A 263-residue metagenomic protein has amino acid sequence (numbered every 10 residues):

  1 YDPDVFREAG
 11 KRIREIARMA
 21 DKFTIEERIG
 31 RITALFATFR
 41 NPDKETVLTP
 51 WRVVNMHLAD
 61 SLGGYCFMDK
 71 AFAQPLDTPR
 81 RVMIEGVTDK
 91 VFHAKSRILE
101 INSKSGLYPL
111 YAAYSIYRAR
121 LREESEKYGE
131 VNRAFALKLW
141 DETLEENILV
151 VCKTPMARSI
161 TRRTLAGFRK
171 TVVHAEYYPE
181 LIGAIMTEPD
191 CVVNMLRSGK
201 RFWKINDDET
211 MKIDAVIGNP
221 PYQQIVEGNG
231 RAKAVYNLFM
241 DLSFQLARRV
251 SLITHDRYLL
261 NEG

Functional and structural regions predicted by a protein language model:
Y1-G263: SAM-dependent methyltransferase catalytic region
